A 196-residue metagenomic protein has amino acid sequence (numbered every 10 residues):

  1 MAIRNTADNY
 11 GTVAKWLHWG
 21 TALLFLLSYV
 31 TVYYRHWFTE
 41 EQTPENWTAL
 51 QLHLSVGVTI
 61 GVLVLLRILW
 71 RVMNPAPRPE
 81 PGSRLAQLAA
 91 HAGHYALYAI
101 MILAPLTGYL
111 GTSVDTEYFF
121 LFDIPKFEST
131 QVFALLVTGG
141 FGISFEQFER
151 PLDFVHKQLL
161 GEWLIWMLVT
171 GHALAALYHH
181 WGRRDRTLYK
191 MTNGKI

Functional and structural regions predicted by a protein language model:
M1-I196: Membrane-embedded alpha-helical bundles that constitute the cytochrome b-like, heme-associated redox core of multi-pass
